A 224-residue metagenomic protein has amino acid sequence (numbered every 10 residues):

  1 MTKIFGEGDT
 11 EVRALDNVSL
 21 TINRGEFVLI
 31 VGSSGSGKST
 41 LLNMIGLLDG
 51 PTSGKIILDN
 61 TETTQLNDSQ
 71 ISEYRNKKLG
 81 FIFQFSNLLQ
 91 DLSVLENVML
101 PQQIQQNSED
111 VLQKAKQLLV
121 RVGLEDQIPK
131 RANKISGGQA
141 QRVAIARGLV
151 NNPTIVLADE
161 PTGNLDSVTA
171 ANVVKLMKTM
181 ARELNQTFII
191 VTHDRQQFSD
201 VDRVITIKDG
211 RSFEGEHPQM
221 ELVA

Functional and structural regions predicted by a protein language model:
M1-D200, V204-I207: ABC family nucleotide-binding domain
T2-I4, E214-A224: ABC-family P-loop ATPase nucleotide-binding domain
V204-H217: H-loop (His-switch) and adjacent beta-strand-loop-beta switch element of ABC-type ATPase nucleotide-binding domains
